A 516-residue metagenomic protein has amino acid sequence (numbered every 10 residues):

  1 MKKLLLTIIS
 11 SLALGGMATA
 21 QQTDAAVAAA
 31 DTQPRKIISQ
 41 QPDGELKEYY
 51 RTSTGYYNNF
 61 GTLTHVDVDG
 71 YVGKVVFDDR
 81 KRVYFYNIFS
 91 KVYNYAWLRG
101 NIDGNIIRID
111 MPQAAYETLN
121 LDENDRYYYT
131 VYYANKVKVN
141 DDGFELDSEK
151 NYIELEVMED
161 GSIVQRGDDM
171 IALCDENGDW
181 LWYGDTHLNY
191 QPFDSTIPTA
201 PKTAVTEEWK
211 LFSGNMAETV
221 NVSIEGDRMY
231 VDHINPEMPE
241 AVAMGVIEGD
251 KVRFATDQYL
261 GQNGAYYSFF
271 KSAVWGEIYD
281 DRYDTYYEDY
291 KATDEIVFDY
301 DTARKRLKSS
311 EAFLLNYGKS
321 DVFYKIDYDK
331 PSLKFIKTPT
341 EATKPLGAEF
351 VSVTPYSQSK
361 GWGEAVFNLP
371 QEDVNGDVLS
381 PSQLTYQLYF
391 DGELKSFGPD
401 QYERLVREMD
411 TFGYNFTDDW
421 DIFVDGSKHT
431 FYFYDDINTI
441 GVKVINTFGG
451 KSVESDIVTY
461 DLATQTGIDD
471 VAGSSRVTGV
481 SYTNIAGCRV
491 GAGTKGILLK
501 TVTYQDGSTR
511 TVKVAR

Functional and structural regions predicted by a protein language model:
K3, Q465-T466, L499-R516: C-terminal tail/sorting-segment detector
V27-D69, F85-F89, P192-N221, D232-H233 (+1 more regions): Tryptophan-anchored aromatic micro-motifs
T52, Y57-I102, L211-Y259, G392: N-terminal glycine/threonine-rich, aromatic-flanked beta-hairpin/loop signature
F85, V231, T466-V471, A486-G487 (+1 more regions): Terminal processing/anchoring signals of secreted or surface-associated proteins and related intramolecular
I106-T199, K251-T343: Beta-sheet ligand-binding and adhesion/scaffold domains
P339-T354, G449-R489: Residue-level detector of functionally pivotal "anchor" positions at catalytic/ligand-binding pockets or at interdomain
N368-V406: Solvent-exposed loop/turn segments flanking beta-strands in beta-repeat/beta-sandwich domains
F431-K451: Beta-strand-rich modules
